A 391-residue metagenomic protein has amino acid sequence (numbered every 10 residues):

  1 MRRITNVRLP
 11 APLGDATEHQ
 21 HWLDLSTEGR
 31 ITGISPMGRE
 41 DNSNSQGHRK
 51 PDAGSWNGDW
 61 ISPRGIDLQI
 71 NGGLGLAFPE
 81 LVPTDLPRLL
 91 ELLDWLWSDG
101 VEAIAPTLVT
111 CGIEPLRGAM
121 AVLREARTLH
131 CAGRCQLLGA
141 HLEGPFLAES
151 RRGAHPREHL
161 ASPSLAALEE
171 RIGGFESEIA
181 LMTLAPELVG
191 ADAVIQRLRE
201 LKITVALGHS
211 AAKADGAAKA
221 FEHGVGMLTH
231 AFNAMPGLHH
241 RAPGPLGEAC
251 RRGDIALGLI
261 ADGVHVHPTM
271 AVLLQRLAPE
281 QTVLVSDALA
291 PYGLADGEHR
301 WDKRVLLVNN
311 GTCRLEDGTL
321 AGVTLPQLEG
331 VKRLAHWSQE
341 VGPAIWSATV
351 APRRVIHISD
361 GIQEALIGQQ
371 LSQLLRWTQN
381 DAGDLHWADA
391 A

Functional and structural regions predicted by a protein language model:
M1-Q46, W387-A391: N-terminal metal-binding scaffold of metallo-dependent hydrolase/deaminase domains
R2-N6, L13, E40-P83, L89-L90 (+1 more regions): Replace "His-x-His-based motif
R3, R64-I66, A206, M227 (+1 more regions): Residue-level marker for buried hydrophobic side chains located in beta-strands that build the well-ordered beta-sheet
V7, G29, G58, Q69 (+8 more regions): Divalent metal-coordination and catalytic microenvironments
N71-L74, P79, L90-A119, C135-A148 (+6 more regions): Divalent metal-dependent hydrolysis catalytic cores, especially in the metallo-beta-lactamase
P87, A119-R124, S164-A166, R241-L246: Charged helix-capping and loop-helix junction motifs
L142, A148-A167, R171-G244: Divalent metal-binding pocket/active-site signature
G216-P343, A348, V355-S359, T378-G383 (+1 more regions): Active-site-adjacent C-terminal substructures of enzyme catalytic domains
